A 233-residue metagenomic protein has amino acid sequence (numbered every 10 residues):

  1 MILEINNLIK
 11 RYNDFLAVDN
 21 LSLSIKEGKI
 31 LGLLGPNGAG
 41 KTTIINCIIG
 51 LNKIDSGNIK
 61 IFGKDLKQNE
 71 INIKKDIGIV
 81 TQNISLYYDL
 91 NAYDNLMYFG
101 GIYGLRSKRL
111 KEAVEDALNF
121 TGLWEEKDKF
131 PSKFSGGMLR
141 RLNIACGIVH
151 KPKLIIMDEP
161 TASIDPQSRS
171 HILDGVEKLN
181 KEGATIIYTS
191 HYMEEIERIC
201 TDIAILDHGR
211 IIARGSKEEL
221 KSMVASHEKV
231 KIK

Functional and structural regions predicted by a protein language model:
I49: Helix-to-loop junction immediately C-terminal to a conserved catalytic motif
G57-Q68, N72-I73: Conserved ABC transporter NBD signature motif
D89, F130-F134: Conserved ABC ATPase signature
M97, G101, K108-E126: Conserved ABC ATPase "signature" region
I155-D158: Catalytic Walker B motif of ABC-type/P-loop ATPase nucleotide-binding domains
L173-K233: ABC transporter nucleotide-binding domain
